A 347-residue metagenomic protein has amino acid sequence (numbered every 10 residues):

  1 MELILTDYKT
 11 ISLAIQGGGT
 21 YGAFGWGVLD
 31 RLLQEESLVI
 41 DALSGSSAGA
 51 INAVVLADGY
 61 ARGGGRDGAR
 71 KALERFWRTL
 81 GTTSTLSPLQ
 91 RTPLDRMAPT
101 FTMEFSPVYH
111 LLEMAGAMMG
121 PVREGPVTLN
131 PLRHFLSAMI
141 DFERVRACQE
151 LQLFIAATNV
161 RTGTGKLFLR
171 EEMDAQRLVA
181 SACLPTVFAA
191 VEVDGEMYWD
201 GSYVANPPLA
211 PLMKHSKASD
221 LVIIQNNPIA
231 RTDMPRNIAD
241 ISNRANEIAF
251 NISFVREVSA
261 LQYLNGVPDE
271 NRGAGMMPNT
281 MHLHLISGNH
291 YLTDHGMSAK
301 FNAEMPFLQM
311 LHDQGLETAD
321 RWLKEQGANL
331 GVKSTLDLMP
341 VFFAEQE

Functional and structural regions predicted by a protein language model:
M1-S44, V54-E347: Patatin-like phospholipase
G45, G49: Gly/Ala-rich beta-loop-alpha elbow adjacent to hydrolase catalytic centers
